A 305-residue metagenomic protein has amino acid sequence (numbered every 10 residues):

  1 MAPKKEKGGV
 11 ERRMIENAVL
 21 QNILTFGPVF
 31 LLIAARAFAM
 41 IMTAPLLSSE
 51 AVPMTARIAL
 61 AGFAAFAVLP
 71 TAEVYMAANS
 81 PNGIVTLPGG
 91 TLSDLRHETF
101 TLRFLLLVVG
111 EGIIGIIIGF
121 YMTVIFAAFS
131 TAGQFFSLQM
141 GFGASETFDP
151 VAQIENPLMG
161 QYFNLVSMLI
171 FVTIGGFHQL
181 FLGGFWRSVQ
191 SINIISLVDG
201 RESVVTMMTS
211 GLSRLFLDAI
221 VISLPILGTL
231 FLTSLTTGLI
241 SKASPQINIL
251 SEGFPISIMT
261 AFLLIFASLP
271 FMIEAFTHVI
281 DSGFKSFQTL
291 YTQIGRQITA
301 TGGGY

Functional and structural regions predicted by a protein language model:
K4-Y305: Hydrophobic alpha-helical segments and their helix-loop boundaries in membrane and membrane-proximal proteins
